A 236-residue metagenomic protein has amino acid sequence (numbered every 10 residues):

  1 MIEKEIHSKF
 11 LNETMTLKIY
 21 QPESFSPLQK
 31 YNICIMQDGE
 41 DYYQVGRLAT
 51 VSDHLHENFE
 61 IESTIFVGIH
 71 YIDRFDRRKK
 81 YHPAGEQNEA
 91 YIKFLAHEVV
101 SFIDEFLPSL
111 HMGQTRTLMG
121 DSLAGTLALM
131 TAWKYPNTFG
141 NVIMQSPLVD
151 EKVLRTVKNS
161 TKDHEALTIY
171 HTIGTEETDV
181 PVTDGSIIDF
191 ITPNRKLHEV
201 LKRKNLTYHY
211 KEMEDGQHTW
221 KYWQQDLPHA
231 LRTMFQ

Functional and structural regions predicted by a protein language model:
M1-Q236: Non-catalytic cap/lid and distal C-terminal segments of serine-dependent acyl enzymes
